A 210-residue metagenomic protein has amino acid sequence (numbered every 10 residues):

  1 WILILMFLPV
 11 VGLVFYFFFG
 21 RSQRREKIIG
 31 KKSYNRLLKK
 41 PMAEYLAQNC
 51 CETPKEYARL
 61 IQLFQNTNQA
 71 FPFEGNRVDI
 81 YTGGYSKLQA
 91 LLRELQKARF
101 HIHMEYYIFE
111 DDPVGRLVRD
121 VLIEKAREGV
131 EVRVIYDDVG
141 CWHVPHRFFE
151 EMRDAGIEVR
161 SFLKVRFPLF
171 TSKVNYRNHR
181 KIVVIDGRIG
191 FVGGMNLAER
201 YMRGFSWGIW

Functional and structural regions predicted by a protein language model:
W1-W210: N-terminal localization/anchoring segments of enzymes in phospholipid and broader phosphate metabolism
